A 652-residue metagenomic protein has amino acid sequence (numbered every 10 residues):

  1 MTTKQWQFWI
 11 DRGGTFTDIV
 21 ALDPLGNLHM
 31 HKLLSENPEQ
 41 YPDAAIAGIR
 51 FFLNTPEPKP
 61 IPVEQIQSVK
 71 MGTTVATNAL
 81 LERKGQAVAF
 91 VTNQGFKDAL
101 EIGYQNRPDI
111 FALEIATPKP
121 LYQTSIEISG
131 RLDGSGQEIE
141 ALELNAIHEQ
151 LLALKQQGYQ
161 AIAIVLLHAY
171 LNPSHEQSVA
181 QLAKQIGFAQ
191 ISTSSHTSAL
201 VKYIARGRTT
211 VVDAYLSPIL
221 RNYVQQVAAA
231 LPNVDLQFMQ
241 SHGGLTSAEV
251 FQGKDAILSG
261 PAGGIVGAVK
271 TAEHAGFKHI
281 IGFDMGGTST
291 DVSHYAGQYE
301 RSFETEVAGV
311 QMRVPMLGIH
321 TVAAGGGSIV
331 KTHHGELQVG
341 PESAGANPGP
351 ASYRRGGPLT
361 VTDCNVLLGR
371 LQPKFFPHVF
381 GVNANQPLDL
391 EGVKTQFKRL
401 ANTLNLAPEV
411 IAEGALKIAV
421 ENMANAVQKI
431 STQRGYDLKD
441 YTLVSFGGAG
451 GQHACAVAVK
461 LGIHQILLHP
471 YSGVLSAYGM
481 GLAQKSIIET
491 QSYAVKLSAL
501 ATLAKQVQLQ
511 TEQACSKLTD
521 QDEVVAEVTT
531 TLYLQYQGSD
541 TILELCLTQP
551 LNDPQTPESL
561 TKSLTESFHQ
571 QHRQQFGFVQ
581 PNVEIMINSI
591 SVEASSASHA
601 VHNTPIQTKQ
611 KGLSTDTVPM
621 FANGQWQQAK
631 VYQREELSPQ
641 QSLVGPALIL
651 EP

Functional and structural regions predicted by a protein language model:
M1-A87, D133, E140-A163, P173-T197 (+10 more regions): N-terminal glycine/serine-rich phosphate-binding loop of ATP-dependent small-molecule kinases, especially carbohydrate
I10-R12, F16-Y41, F111, T117-S135 (+2 more regions): Short glycine-rich, Thr/Ser-proximal phosphate-binding strand/loop in the N-terminal lobe of ATP-dependent enzymes
L22, H31-P38, A89-G95, L113-P118 (+3 more regions): Glycine-rich phosphate-binding loop of actin/hexokinase-like ATP-binding domains
P24-M30, N106-D109, K119-E138, Y159 (+4 more regions): Gly-rich Lys/Arg/Thr-decorated short loops/hinges at beta-loop-alpha junctions or inter-strand turns that position
A87-Q137, S194-S198, G479: Active-site phosphate-binding/coordination module
N145-Q157, G264, F277, G287 (+7 more regions): C-terminal, non-catalytic interaction/recognition modules in large multi-subunit enzymes and RNPs
V165-T210, A214, F375-H378, L547-Q549 (+1 more regions): Terminal amphipathic helices with adjacent charged low-complexity linkers/tails
L216-V234, Y493-L509: Extended, charge-rich low-complexity interaction segments
